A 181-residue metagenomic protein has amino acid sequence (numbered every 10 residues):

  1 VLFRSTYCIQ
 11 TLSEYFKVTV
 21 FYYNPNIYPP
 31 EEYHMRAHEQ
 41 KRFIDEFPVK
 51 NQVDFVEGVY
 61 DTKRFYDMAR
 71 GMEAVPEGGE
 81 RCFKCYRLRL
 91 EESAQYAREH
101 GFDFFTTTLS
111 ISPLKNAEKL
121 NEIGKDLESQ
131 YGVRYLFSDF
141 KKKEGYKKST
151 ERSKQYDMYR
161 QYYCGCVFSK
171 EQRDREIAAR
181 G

Functional and structural regions predicted by a protein language model:
Y15-P29: A short beta-strand-loop structural module common to alpha/beta enzyme folds
I27-E39: N-terminal beta-loop-helix "entrance" segment that forms/cooperates in small-molecule cofactor or anionic ligand
R36-V53: Short, structured active-site "lid" loops
P48-D67: A conserved beta-strand->alpha-helix junction
Y66-G78: Surface-exposed, active-site-proximal loop segments in enzymatic domains
V75-K142: Active-site adenylate/phosphate-handling loop in enzymes that bind or generate adenylated species
K119-G181: Auxiliary Fe-S-binding modules of radical SAM enzymes
